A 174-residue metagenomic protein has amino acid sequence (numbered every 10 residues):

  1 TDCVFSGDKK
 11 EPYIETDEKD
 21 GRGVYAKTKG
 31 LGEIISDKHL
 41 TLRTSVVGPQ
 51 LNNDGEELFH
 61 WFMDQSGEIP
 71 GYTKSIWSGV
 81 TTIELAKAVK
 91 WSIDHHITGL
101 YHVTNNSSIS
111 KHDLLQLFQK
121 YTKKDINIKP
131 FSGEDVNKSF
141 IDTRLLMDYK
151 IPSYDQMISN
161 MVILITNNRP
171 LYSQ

Functional and structural regions predicted by a protein language model:
C3-L42, P49: Catalytic helix-loop patch of NAD(P)-dependent Rossmann-fold dehydrogenases
R22-G23, I34-G79, I83-E84: NAD(P)-dependent short-chain dehydrogenase/reductase
I35-T41, Q65-E68, D94-T98, K120-K124 (+1 more regions): Short glycine/proline-enriched coil/turn segments at helix->beta-strand junctions
W77-V80, I109, P152: Residue-level signal for the nucleotide or nucleotide-sugar donor/cofactor binding architecture
I83-W91, S159: Amphipathic alpha-helical segments that line or abut small-molecule/effector binding pockets and mediate allosteric
A88-F140, P170-S173: Mid/C-terminal beta-alpha module of Rossmann-like enzyme folds, strongest in SDR-family dehydrogenases/epimerases
P152-Q174: Amphipathic terminal alpha-helices
